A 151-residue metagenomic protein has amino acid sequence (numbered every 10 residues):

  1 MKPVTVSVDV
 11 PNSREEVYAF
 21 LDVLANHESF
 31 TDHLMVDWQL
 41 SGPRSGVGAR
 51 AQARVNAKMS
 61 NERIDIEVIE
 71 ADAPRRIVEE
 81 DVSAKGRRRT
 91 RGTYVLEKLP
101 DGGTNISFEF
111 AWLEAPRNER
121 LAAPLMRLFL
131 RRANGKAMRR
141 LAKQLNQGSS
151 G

Functional and structural regions predicted by a protein language model:
M1-G46, G151: Hydrophobic ligand-binding cavity/cleft-lining segments
P3-T5, N61-D65, R88-T93: Short, surface-exposed coil-to-beta transition loops
S7-P11, R54, E67, V95: Generic structural detector for well-ordered beta-strands
P11, A71-D72, L99: A short, compositionally biased micro-patch
E15-Y18, G135, R139: Amphipathic alpha-helical segments that line or abut small-molecule/effector binding pockets and mediate allosteric
F20, F30, E70-A71, R132: Conserved catalytic core of Hanks-type protein kinase domains
W38-G86, N105, K136-G151: Glycine-rich portal/gate segments that line the openings of hydrophobic small-molecule binding cavities
E80-K136: Beta-strand/loop substructures that line and gate deep hydrophobic ligand-binding cavities in soluble
